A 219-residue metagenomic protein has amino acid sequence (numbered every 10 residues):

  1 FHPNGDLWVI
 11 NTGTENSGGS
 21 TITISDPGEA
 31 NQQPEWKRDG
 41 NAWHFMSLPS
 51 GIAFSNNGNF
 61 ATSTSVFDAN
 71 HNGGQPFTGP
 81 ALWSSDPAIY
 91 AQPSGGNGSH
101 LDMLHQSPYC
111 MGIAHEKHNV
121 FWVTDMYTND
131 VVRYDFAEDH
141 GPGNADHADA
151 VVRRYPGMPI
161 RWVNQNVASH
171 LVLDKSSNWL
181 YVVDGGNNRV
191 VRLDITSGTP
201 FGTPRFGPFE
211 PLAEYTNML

Functional and structural regions predicted by a protein language model:
F1-D6, W43-N59, H100-V120, G157-W179 (+1 more regions): Beta-rich, blade/repeat-based domains predominating in secreted/periplasmic proteins but also intracellular
N4, N11-T14, T64-F67, D125-T128 (+4 more regions): Short loop/turn segments immediately following the C-termini of beta-strands
W8-K37, Y90: Beta-propeller domains
I10-S20, S63-P80, Y134: Short, conserved, GDST-rich strand-edge loop motifs in beta-rich repeat architectures
G18, S47-L48, T78, Y109 (+3 more regions): Beta-rich catalytic cores
I24-Q32, W83-S94, Y134-D146, R192-F209: Short loop/turn segments immediately following beta-strands, especially the blade-tip and inter-blade linker loops
Q33-W43, Y90-L104, P142-N164, T203-M218: Blade-edge beta-strand/turn elements of extracellular beta-propeller and related beta-sheet repeat scaffolds
G40-S50, F67, G73-A114: Asp-box/WD-like beta-propeller blade repeats and closely related beta-sheet repeat scaffolds
